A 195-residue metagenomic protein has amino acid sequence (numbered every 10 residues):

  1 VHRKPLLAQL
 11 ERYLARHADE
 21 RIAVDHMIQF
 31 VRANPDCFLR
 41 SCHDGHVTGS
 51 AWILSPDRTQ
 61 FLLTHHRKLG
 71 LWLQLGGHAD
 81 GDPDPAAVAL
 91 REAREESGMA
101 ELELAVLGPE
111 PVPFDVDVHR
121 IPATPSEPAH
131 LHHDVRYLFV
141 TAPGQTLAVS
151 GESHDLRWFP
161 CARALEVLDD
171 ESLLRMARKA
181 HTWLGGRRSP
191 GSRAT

Functional and structural regions predicted by a protein language model:
V1-H26, S97: Predominantly extracellular/luminal regions of secreted and cell-surface proteins, especially disulfide-bonded
A8, Q29, A87, R91 (+3 more regions): Replace "anionic and nucleotidyl ligands
A15-S50: Acidic, metal-coordinating catalytic segment for phosphate/diphosphate chemistry, firing primarily on the Nudix
L39-Q74: N-terminal strand-loop-strand
D80-R175: Unchanged
L168-T195: Charged phosphate-binding loop/patch that engages nucleotide di/tri-phosphates or the phosphate backbone of nucleic
